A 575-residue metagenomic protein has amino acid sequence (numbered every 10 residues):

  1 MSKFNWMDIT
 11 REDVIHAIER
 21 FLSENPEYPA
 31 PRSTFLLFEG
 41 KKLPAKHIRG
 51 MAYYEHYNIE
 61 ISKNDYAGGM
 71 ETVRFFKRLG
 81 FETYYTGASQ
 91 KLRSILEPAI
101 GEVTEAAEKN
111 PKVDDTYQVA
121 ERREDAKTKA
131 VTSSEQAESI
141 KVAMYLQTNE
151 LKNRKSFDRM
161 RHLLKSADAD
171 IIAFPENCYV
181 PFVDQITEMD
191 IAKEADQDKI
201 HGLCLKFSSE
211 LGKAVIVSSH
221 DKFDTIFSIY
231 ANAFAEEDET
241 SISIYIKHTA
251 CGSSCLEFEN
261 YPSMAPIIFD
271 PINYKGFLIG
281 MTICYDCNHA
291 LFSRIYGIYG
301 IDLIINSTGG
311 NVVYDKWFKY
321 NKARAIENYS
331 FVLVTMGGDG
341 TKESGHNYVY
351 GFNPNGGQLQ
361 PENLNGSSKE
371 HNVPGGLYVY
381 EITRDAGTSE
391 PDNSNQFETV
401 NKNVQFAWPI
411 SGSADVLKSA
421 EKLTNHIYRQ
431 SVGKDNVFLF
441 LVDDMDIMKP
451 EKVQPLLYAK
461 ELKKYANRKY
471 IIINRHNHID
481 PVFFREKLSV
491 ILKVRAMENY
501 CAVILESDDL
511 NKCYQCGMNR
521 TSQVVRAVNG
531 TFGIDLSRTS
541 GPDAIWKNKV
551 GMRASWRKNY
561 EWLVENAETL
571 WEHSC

Functional and structural regions predicted by a protein language model:
M1-R123: Intrinsically disordered, charged low-complexity linkers and terminal tails that flank or connect structured domains
Y117-F174, I305: N-terminal active-site segment of His-dependent metallophosphoesterases
K141-E150, D184-A192, L278-I279, D302-G309 (+2 more regions): Short, basic, glycine/proline-bearing loop/turn elements
L146, A167-K193, A407-G412, R475-H476: Short, conserved active-site loops that position catalytic residues or coordinate cofactors/metal ions across diverse
N149-K152, H220-K222, Y285-H289, N311 (+3 more regions): Short beta->alpha connector loops
I172-E176, V215-S219, L505: Short beta-strand segments at enzyme active-site cores
K193-I216, N288-V379, P455-G533: CN hydrolase (nitrilase-like) catalytic-core segments centered on the catalytic cysteine and neighboring Lys/Glu
D221-Y299, D315-K319, V373-G375, I382-T383 (+7 more regions): Active-site catalytic loop in hydrolytic enzyme cores
